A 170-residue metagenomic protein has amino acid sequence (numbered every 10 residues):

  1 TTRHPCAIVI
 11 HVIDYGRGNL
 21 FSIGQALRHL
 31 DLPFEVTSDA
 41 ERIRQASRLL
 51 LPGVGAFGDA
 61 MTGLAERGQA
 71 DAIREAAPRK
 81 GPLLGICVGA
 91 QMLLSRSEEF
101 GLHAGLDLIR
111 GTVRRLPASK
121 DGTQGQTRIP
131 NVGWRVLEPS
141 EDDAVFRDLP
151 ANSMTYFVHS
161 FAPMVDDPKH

Functional and structural regions predicted by a protein language model:
T1-I8: Short, Lys/Arg-enriched N-terminal segments with co-localized hydrophobic residues within the first ~10-30 amino acids
I8, I43, P78, T112-H170: Amide-donor transfer/coupling interface in amidating biosynthetic enzymes
I10-D31: N-terminal beta1-alpha1 ligand-phosphate binding loop
R17, G53-A56: Short glycine-/small-residue-rich Rossmann-like dinucleotide-binding loops
P33, R48, P82-L84, M154: Structural signature of beta-strand start/N-cap positions in the alpha/beta core of ABC transporter nucleotide-binding
F34-Q45: Short acidic low-complexity segments
R44-G53: Short acidic/histidine-rich motifs immediately flanking catalytic phosphotransfer sites in two-component signaling
G55-N131: Cysteine-nucleophile active-site neighborhood
